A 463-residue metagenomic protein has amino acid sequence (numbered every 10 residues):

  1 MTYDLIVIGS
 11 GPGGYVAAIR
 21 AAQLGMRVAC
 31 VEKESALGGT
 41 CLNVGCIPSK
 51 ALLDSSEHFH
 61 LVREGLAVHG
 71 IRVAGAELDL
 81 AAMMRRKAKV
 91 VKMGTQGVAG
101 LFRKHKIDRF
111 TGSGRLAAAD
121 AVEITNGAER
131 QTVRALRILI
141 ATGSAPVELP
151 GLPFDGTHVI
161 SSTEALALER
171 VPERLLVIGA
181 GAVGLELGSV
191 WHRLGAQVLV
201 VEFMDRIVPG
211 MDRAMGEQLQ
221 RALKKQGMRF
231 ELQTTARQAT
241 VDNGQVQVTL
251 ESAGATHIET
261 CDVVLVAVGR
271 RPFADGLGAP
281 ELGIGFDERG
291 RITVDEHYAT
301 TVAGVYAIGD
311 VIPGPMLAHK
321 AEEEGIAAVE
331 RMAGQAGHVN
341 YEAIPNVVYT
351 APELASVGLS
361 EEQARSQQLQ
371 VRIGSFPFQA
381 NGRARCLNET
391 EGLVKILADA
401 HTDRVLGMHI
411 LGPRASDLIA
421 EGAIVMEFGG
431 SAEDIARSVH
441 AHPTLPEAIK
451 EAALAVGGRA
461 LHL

Functional and structural regions predicted by a protein language model:
T2-Y3, I19-V171, L199, M204-V208 (+5 more regions): Glycine-rich flavin
I6-I8, G114, T132-G143, V177-I178 (+3 more regions): Short hydrophobic core segments
I8-G13, A17, A22-E34, T40 (+7 more regions): Flexible, glycine-rich terminal cap/loop adjacent to redox cofactors in electron-transfer oxidoreductases
G9-P12, I178-G181, D310: Glycine-rich Rossmann-fold phosphate-binding loop(s) that bind the pyrophosphate of adenine dinucleotide cofactors
G13-A17, V159, G184-L187, R193 (+3 more regions): Short glycine/serine/threonine-rich phosphate/pyrophosphate-binding segments that cradle anionic phosphate groups
C46, I140-Q197, V201, R229-F230 (+3 more regions): Glycine-rich dinucleotide-binding loop and its adjacent helix/turn
D155-V171, I258-A333: FAD-site-proximal beta/loop scaffold in flavoenzymes
